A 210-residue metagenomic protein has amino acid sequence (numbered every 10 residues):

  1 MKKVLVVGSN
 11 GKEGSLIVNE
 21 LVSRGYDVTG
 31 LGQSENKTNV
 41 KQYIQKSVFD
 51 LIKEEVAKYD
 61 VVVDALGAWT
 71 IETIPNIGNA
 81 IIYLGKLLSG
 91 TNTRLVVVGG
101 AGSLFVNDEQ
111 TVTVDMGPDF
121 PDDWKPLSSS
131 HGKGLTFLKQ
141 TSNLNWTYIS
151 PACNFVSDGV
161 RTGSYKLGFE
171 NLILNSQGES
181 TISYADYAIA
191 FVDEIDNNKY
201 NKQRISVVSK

Functional and structural regions predicted by a protein language model:
V4-R24: N-terminal Rossmann NAD(P)H-binding glycine-rich loop of SDR-like oxidoreductase domains
L5, T29, T147: Conserved beta-strand positions in the Rossmann-like core of class I SAM-dependent methyltransferases
L31-E35: N-terminal Rossmann-fold cofactor-binding loop
K37-T93: NAD(P)H-binding glycine-rich loop region in Rossmannoid oxidoreductase-like domains and their noncatalytic homologs
E72-V160: Glycine-/Pro-rich loop/turn segments that contact NAD(P) or position catalytic residues in Rossmann-like domains
S130, G178-V192, Q203: Substrate-positioning beta->alpha
T141-N143, V156-S164, E194-Q203: Glycine/proline-rich active-site loop of Rossmann-fold NAD(P)-dependent oxidoreductases
K166-I182: A conserved pocket-lining segment of Rossmann-fold NAD(P)-dependent short-chain dehydrogenase/reductase
